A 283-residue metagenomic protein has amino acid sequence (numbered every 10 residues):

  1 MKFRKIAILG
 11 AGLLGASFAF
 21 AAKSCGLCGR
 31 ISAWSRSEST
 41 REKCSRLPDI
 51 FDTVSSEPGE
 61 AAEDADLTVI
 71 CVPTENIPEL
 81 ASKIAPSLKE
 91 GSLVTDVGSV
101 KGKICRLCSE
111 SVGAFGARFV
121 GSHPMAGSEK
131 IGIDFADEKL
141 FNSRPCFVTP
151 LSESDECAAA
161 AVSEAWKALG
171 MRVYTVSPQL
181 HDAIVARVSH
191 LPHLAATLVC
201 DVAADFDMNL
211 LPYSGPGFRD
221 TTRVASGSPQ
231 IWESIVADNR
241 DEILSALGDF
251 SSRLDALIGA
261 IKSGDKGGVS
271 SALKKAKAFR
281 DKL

Functional and structural regions predicted by a protein language model:
M1-E63: NAD(P)+-binding Rossmann beta1-loop-alpha1 motif at the extreme N-terminus of oxidoreductases
K2-K5, G91, S143: Phosphate-coordination loops involved in phosphoryl transfer and adenosine-cofactor binding
K5, R30, R118, P145 (+1 more regions): Residues at the starts of beta-strands that form the adenosine-phosphate
P58-L88, S92-T95: Rossmann-like NAD(P)-binding element
L80-D134: Rossmann-like NAD(P)(H) cofactor-binding subdomain of soluble oxidoreductases
E138-R223: Internal alpha-helical scaffold of NAD(P)-dependent oxidoreductase catalytic cores
D207-A276: Interdomain hinge/lid region at the active-site interface of Rossmann-like NAD(P)-dependent oxidoreductases
